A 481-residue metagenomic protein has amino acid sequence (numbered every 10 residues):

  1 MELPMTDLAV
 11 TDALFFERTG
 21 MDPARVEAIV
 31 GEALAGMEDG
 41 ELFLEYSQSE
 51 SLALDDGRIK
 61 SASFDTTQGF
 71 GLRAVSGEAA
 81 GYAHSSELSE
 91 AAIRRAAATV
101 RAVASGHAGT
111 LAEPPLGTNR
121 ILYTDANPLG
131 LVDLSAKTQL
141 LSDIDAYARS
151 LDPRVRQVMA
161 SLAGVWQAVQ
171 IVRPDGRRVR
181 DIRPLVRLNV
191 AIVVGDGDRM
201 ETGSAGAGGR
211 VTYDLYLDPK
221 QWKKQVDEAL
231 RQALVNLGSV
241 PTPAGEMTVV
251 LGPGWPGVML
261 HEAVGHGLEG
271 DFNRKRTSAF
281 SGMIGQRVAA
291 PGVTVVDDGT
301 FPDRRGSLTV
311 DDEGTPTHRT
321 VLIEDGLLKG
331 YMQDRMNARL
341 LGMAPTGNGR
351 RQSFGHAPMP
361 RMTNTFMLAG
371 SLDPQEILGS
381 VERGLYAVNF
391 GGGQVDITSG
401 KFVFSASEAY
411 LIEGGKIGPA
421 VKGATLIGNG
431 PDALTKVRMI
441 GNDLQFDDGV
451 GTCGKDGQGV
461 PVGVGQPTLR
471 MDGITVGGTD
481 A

Functional and structural regions predicted by a protein language model:
M1-A481: N-terminal small-residue-enriched
